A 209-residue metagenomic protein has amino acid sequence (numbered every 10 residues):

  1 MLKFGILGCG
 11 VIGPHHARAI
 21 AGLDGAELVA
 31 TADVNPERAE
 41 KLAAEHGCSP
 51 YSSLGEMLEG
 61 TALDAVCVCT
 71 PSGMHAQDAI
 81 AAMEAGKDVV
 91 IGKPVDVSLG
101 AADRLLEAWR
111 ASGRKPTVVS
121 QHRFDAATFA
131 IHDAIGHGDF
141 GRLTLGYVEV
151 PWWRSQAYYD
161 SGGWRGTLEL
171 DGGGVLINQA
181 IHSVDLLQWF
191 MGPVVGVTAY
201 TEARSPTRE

Functional and structural regions predicted by a protein language model:
M1-H46: N-terminal Rossmann-like dinucleotide-binding module
P14, A76, I181: Residues forming the Rossmann-fold NAD(P)(H) cofactor-binding site
A26-L28, L63, L143, V194: Core-facing hydrophobic residues within beta-strands of well-ordered domains
G47-E56: Conserved SAM-binding strand-loop segment of SAM-dependent methyltransferases
G60, A65, P71-S72, A76-R123 (+1 more regions): Beta-strand-loop-alpha-helix segment that lines the small-molecule cofactor/substrate pocket of alpha/beta enzymes
C69-T70, F190: Short, well-ordered coil/turn residues at beta-beta hairpins and beta-strand->alpha-helix junctions within
H122-E209: Predominantly a Rossmann-like dinucleotide-binding segment in NAD(P)-dependent oxidoreductases
